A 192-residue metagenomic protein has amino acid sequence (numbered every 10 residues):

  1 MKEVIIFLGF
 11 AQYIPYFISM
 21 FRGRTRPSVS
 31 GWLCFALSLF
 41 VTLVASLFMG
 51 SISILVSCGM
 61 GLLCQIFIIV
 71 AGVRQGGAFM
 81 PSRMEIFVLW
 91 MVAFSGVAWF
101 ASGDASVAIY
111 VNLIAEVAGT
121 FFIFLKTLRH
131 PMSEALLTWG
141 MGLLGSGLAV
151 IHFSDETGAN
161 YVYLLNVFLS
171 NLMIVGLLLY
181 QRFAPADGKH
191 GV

Functional and structural regions predicted by a protein language model:
M1-V192: Alpha-helical membrane-protein topology signature
